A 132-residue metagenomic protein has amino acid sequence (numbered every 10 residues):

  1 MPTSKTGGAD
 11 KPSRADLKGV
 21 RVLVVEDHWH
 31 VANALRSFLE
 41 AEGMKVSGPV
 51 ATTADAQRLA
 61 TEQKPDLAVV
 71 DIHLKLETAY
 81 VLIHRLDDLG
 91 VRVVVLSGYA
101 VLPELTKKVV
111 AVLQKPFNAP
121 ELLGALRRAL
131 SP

Functional and structural regions predicted by a protein language model:
M1-R21, N118-P132: Non-catalytic signal-transmission and effector/linker regions of two-component phosphorelay proteins
E26: Conserved acidic carboxylate
W29, A51-D55, P120: Acidic phosphotransfer microenvironment of two-component signaling modules
W29-G48: Two-component/phosphorelay signaling modules centered on CheY-like receiver
P49-L67: Acidic, metal-coordinating helix/loop segments flanking the phosphotransfer/catalytic sites of two-component signaling
V70-D87: Conserved phosphotransfer microenvironments
L96-S97: Hydrophobic/aromatic residues positioned on beta-strands within the core alpha/beta folds
K115: A Lys-centered signature of the CheY-like receiver
